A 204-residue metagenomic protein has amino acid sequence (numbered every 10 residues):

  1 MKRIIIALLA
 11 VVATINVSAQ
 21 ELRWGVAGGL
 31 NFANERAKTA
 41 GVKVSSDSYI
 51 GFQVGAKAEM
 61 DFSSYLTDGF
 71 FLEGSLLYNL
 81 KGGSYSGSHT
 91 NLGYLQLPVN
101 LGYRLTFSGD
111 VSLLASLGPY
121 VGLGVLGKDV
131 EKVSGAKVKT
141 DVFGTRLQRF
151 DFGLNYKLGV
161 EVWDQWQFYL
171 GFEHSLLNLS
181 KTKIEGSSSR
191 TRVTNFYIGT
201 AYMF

Functional and structural regions predicted by a protein language model:
M1-A27, T200, F204: Bacterial Sec-dependent N-terminal signal peptides
I15, E59-S64, G102-F107, V162-D164 (+2 more regions): Outer-membrane beta-barrel proteins
Q20-L22, S48-V54, N91-L97, V111 (+2 more regions): Residues that define the transmembrane beta-barrel architecture of outer-membrane proteins
W24-G28, V54, L72-L76, V99 (+4 more regions): Membrane-embedded beta-strand positions of outer-membrane beta-barrel proteins
L30-R36, Y78-G82, L105, P119-G127 (+2 more regions): Transmembrane beta-strands of outer-membrane beta-barrel pores
N31, R192-F204: Outer-membrane beta-barrel "beta-signal"
F32-V54, L147-Q148, K181-S187: Surface-exposed strand-loop-strand hairpins of Gram-negative outer-membrane beta-barrel proteins
S64-F70, D164-L170: Repeated loop/turn-to-beta-strand initiation elements of outer-membrane beta-barrel proteins
